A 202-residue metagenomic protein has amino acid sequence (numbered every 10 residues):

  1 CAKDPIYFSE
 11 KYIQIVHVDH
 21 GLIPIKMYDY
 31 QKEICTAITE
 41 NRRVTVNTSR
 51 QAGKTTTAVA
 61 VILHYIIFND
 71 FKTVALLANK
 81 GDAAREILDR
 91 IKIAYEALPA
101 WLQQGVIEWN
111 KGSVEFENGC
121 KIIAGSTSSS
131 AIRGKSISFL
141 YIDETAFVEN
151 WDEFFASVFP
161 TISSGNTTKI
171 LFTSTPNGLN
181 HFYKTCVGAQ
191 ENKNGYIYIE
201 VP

Functional and structural regions predicted by a protein language model:
C1-P202: Phosphate/NTP-binding elements of NTP-utilizing enzymes
